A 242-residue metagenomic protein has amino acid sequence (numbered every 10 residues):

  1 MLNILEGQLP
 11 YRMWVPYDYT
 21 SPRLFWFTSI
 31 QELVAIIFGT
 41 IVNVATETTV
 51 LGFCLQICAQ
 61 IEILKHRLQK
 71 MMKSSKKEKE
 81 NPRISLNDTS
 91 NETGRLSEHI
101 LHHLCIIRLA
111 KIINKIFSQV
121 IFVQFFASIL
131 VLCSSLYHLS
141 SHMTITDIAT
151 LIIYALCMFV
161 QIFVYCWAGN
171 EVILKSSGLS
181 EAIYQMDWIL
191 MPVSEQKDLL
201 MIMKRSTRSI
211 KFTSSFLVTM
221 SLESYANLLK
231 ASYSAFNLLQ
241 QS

Functional and structural regions predicted by a protein language model:
M1-C54, A59, Q69-L86, C133-V160 (+1 more regions): Helix-loop-helix junctions within predominantly alpha-helical proteins
A35, V42-N43, L51-F53, E98 (+5 more regions): Conserved, well-structured core segments
F53, I57-Q60, L64, M71 (+6 more regions): Heptad-repeat coiled-coil/leucine-zipper interface motif in alpha-helices, recognizing the periodic a/d hydrophobic core
R67, M143-T144, I148-A149, A155-S242: C-terminal transmembrane module of eukaryotic multi-pass membrane proteins
R67-E78, S85-G94, I116, Q185-Q196: Short intracellular "coupling" helices and adjacent cytoplasmic loop segments at the cytosolic face of multi-pass
K70, S74, C105-K115, Q119 (+2 more regions): Conserved helix-loop functional segments at active or binding sites
P82-I121, A127, I202: Intracellular effector-coupling site of seven-transmembrane GPCRs, centered on the ICL3-to-TM6 transition
F122-M143, L229-F236: A hydrophobic transmembrane-helix motif
